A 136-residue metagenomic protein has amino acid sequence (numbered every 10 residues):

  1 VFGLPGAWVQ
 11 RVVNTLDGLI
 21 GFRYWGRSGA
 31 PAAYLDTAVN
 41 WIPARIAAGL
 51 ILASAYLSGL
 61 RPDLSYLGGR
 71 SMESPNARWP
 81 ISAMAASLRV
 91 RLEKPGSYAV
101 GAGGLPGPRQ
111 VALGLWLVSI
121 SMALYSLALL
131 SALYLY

Functional and structural regions predicted by a protein language model:
V1-L16, G21-Y136: Hydrophobic alpha-helical transmembrane segments
